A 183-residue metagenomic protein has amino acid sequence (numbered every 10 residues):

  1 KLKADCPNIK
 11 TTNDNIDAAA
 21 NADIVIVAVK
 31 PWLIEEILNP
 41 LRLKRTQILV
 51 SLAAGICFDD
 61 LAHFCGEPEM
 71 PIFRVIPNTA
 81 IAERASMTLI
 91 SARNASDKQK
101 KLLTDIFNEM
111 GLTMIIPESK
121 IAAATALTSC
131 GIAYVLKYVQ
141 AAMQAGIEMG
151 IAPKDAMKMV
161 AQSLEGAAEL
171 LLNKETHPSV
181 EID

Functional and structural regions predicted by a protein language model:
K1-D5: NAD(P)-binding Rossmann-fold cofactor-contacting core
N8-I9, T46, E69, M110: A generic structural signal for alpha->beta connector loops
K10-N15, M114-I116: Short acidic-hydrophobic, aromatic-tinged amphipathic segments that line or gate anion-handling sites
D14-I90: Rossmann-like NAD(P)(H) cofactor-binding subdomain of soluble oxidoreductases
D60-P71, M87-A124, Y134-E175: Internal alpha-helical scaffold of NAD(P)-dependent oxidoreductase catalytic cores
T128: Phosphate/pyrophosphate- and phosphate-bearing ligand-binding catalytic cores of soluble enzymes
D183: C-terminal binding/interaction regions
